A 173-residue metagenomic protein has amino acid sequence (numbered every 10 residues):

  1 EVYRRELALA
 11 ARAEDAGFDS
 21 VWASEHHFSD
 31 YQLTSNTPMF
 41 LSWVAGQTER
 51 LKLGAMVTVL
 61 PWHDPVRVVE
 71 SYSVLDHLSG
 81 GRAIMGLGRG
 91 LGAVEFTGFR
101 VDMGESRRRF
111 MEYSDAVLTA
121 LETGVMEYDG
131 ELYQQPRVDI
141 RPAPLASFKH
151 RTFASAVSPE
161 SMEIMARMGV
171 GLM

Functional and structural regions predicted by a protein language model:
E1, L7, P38, W62-P65 (+2 more regions): Glycine-rich phosphate-binding loop at the start of an alpha helix
E1-L53, H150: N-terminal beta1-alpha1-beta2 module of alpha/beta enzyme domains
E1-Y3, M168-G171: Short, polar loop/linker segments at the starts of domains and inter-domain junctions
D19-S20, R50-V57, R82-G86, R151-F153 (+1 more regions): Structural preference for beta-strand elements that scaffold enzyme active sites
H27, T58, R89-G92: Conserved beta-strand edge residues that scaffold enzyme active sites
S29-Q32, T58-D64, D102-M103: Glycine-rich "substrate-gating" loop/helix at the edge of Rossmann-like oxidoreductase active sites
S35, V59, A156: Conserved residues at beta->alpha junctions
D64-V170: Internal, glycine-rich beta/alpha segment that forms the wall or movable "lid" of small-molecule/cofactor binding
